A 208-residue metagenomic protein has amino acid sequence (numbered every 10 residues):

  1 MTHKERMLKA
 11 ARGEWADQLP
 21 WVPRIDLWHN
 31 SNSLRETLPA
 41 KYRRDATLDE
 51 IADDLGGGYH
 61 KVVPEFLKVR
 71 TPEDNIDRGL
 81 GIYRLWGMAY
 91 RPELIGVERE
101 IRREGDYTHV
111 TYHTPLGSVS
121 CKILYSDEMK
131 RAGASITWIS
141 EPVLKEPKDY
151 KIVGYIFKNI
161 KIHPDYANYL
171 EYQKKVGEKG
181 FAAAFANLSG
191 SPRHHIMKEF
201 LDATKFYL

Functional and structural regions predicted by a protein language model:
M1-L208: Catalytic cores of TIM-barrel enzymes
